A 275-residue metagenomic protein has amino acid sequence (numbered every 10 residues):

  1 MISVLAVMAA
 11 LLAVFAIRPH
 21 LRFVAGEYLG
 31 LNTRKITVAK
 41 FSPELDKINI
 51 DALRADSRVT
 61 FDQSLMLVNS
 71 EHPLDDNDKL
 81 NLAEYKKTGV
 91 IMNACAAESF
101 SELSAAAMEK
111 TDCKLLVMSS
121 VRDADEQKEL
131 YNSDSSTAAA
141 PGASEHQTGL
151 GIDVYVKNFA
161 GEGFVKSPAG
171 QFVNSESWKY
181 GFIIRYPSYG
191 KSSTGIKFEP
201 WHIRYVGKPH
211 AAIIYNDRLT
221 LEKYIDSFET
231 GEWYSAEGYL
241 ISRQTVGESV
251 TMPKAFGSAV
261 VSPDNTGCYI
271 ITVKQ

Functional and structural regions predicted by a protein language model:
I2-Q275: Extracytoplasmic cell-surface/polysaccharide-interacting catalytic and binding patches
